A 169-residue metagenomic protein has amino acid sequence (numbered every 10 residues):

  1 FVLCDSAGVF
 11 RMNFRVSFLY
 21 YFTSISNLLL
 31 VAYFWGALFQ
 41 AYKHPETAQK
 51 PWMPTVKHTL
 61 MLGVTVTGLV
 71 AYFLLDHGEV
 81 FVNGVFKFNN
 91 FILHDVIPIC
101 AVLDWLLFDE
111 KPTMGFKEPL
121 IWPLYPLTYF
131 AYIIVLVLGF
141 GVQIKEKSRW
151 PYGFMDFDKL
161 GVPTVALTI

Functional and structural regions predicted by a protein language model:
F1-Q40: Early transmembrane hairpin module of multi-pass membrane proteins
L3-M12, Y42-K43, Y72-V82: Juxtamembrane "helix-exit" motif on the non-cytosolic side of transmembrane helices
N13-F22, W52-M53, V80-I92, F116-P119: Non-cytosolic membrane-interface motifs at loop->transmembrane helix junctions
Y20, F140-G141, K145-I169: Membrane-interface transmembrane-helix boundary segments in multi-pass integral membrane proteins
Y42-V56, D109-K117: Membrane-interface helix-boundary motifs at transmembrane edges
F88-I99, L167-I169: Membrane-interface loop-to-helix entry segments
P98-M114: Alpha-helical transmembrane segments in multipass membrane proteins, preferentially the mid-helix core
L120-L138: Hydrophobic alpha-helical membrane-insertion segments
